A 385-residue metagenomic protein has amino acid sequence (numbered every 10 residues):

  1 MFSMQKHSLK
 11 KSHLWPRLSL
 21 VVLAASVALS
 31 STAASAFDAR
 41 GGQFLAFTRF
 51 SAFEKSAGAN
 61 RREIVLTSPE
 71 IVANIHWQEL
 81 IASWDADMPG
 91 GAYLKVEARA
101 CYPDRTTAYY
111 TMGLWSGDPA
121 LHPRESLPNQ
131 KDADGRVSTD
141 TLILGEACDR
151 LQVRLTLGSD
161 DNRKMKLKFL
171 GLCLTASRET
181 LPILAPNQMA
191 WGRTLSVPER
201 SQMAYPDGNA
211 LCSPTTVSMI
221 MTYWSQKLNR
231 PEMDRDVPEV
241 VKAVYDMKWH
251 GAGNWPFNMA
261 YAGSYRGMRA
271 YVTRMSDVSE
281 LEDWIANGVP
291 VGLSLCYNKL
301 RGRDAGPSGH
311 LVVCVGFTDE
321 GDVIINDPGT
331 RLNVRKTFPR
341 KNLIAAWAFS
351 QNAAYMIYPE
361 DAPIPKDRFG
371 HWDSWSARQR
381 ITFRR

Functional and structural regions predicted by a protein language model:
M1-L14: N-terminal secretory signal peptides that target proteins for export/translocation
L18-S30: Bacterial N-terminal signal peptides
D38-E54, V72-I75, A100-Y109, W115-A120 (+2 more regions): Noncatalytic regulatory segments and standalone regulatory/sensor domains
G58-N74: Short beta-strands within extracellular/lumenal beta-sheet-rich domains
H76-M88: A short beta-strand element within beta-rich, extracytoplasmic domains of secreted/secretory-pathway proteins
A86-A92, S159-R163: Extended, low-complexity, turn-rich repeat/linker tracts enriched in Gly/Pro/Ser/Thr and Asp/Glu that occur
T156-G251, A305-P307, T382-R385: Active-site-adjacent structural segments surrounding the nucleophilic cysteine of cysteine proteases and isopeptidases
D234-R384: Conserved active-site-adjacent core of cysteine acyl-enzyme catalytic domains
